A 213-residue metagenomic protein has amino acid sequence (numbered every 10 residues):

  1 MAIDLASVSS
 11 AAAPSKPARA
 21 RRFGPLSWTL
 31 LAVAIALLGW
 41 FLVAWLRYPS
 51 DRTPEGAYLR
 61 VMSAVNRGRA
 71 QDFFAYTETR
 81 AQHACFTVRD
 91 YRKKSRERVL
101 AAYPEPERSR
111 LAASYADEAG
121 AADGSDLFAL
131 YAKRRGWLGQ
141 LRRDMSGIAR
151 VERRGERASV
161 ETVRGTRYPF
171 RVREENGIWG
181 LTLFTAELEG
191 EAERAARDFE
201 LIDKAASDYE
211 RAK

Functional and structural regions predicted by a protein language model:
M1-R22: N-terminal Lys/Arg-rich, disordered targeting/topogenic segments
L5, L30-A32, V160: Low-complexity, intrinsically disordered short peptide segments enriched in small/polar/basic residues
P17-A34, W40-Y48, S114-R135: Short secondary-structure boundary segments
F23-S27, L31-A75, T79-R98, E200-I202: Short, low-complexity N-terminal intrinsically disordered segments enriched in polar/charged residues
A70, F74-V151: Short solvent-exposed beta->alpha transition segments
L141-K213: Low-complexity, intrinsically disordered terminal/linker segments enriched in charged and Gly/Pro repeats
